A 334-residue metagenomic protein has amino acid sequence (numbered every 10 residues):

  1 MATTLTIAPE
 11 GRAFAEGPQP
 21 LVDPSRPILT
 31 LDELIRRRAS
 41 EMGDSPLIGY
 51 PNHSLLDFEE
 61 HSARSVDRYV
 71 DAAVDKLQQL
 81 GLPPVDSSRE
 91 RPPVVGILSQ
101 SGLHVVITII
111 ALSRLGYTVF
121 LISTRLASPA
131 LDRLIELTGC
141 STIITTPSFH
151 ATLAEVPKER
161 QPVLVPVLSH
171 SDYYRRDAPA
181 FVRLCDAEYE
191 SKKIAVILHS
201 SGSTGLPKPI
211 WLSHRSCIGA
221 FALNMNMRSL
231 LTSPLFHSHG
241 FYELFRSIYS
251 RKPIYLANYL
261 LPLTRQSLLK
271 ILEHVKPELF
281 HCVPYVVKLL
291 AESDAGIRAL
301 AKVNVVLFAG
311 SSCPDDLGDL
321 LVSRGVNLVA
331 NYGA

Functional and structural regions predicted by a protein language model:
M1-V94: N-lobe entry segment of adenylate-forming
L55, S148-I194, S201, L206-P207: ANL superfamily adenylate-forming
L56-H61, K76-L126, L231-P234: Conserved AMP-binding/adenylate-forming
E60-A63, E188-Y189, K193-A222: Conserved AMP-binding A3 loop
I109, T124-E155, R176-D177, I218-L230 (+1 more regions): Conserved ATP-dependent adenylate/AMP-binding module captured primarily in the ANL superfamily
I109-L115, L137, H237, F245-Y249: Short hydrophobic alpha-helices that are characteristic scaffold elements of the AMP-binding
I218-R228, F236-L279, K288, S293: Conserved AMP-binding/adenylation subdomain of ANL enzymes
E278-H281, A291-A334: Gly/Ser/Thr-rich phosphate-binding loop
